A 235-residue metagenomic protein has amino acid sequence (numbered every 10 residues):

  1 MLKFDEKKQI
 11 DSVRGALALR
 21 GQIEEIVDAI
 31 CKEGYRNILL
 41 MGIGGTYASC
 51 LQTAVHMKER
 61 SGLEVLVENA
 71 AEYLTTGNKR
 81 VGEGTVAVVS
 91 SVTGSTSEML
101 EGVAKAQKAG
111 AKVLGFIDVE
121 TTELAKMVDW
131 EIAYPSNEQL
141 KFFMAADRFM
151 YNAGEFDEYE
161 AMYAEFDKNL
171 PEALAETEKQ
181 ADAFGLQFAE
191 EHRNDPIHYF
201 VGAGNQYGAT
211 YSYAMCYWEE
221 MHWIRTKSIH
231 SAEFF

Functional and structural regions predicted by a protein language model:
L2-N37, E131-I132, E138, M150-S231: Active-site phosphate/pyrophosphate-binding segments
C31, R36-E165, A203: Glycine-rich phosphate-binding loops that contact phosphosugars or nucleotide phosphates
E233-F235: A short, acidic, amphipathic alpha-helical segment used as a generic capping/interface helix at domain edges
